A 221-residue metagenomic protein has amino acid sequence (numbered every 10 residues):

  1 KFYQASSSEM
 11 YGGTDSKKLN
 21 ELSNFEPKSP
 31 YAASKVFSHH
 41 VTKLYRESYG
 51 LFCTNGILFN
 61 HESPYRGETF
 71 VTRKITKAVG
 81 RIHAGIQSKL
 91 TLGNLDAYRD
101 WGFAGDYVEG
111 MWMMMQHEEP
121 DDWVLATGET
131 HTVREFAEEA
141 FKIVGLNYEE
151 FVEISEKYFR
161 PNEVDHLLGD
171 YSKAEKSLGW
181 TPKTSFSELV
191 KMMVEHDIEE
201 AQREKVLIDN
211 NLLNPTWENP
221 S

Functional and structural regions predicted by a protein language model:
K1-H61, G105, M111, M115 (+5 more regions): N-terminal Rossmann-like NAD(P)+-binding domain of SDR-like oxidoreductases, especially those catalyzing
D15, V36, H61-K77, A84-S88 (+3 more regions): Glycine/proline-rich active-site loop of Rossmann-fold NAD(P)-dependent oxidoreductases
E26-P27, E68, A97-F103: Residues at the N-terminus of a long alpha-helix
F59-R66, S88-R99, Q116-H131, I154-V164 (+2 more regions): Glycine-rich Rossmann NAD(P)(H)-binding loop
T69, R73, G102-V108, H131-R134 (+4 more regions): Residues in well-ordered alpha-helical elements
K74-I75, Q116-P161, H166, Y171 (+1 more regions): Mid/C-terminal beta-alpha module of Rossmann-like enzyme folds, strongest in SDR-family dehydrogenases/epimerases
L92, V190-K191: Short, well-structured alpha-helical segments that form the helix of a local strand-helix-strand
